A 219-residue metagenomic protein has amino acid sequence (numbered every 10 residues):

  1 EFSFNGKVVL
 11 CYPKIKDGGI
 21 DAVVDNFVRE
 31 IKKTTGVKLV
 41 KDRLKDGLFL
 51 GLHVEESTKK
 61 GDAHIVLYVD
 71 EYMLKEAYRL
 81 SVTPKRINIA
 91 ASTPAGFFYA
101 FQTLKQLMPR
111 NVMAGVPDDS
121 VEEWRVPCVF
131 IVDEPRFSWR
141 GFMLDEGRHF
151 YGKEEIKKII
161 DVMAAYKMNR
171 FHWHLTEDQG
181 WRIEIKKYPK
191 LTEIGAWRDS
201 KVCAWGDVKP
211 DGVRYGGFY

Functional and structural regions predicted by a protein language model:
E1-W139: Contiguous, structured surface segment used for ligand recognition
K16-I20, E155, K187: Single-residue recognition of alpha-helix capping/boundary positions
E30, L107, I159-V162, Y166 (+1 more regions): Generic, well-ordered alpha-helical scaffold segments in large soluble proteins
D42, D118-V121, H172-T176, V202-G206: Short C-terminal domain-edge/linker segments immediately following a structured domain
L48-T58, D178-P189: Beta-rich nucleic-acid/ligand-interaction surfaces
A90-A91, R140-K153, I194, D207-Y219: The substrate-binding groove and active-site-proximal loops of carbohydrate-active enzymes, especially glycoside
P135, Q179-Y219: Aromatic- and acidic-residue-enriched carbohydrate-binding clefts of CAZyme catalytic domains
L144-D178, R182-I185: A conserved hydrophobic secondary-structure block that centers on an alpha-helix together with its immediately flanking
